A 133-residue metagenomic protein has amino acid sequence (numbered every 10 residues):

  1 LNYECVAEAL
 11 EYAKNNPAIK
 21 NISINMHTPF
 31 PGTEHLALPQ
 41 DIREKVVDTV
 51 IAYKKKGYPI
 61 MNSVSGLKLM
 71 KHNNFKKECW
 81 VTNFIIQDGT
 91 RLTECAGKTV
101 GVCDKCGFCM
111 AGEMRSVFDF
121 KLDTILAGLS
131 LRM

Functional and structural regions predicted by a protein language model:
L1-D88, K98-G101, D119: Radical SAM enzyme [4Fe-4S]-AdoMet core and its adjacent flexible, acidic and glycine-rich loops/tails across
F75-E78, T82-M133: Flexible mid-to-C-terminal extensions adjoining Fe-S/redox cofactors in radical SAM and related proteins
